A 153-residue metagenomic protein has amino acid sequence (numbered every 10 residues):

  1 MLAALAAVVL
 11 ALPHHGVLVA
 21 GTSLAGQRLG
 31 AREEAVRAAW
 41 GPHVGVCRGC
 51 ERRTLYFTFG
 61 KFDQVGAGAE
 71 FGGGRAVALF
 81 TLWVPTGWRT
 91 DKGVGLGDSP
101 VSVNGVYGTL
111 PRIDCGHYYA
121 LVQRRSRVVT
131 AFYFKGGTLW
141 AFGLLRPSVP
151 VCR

Functional and structural regions predicted by a protein language model:
L2-Y118, R124-S126, F134-R153: Short helix/turn-capping signatures at newly exposed starts of structured segments
T130: Catalytic cores and adjacent binding grooves of peptidoglycan-active enzymes
